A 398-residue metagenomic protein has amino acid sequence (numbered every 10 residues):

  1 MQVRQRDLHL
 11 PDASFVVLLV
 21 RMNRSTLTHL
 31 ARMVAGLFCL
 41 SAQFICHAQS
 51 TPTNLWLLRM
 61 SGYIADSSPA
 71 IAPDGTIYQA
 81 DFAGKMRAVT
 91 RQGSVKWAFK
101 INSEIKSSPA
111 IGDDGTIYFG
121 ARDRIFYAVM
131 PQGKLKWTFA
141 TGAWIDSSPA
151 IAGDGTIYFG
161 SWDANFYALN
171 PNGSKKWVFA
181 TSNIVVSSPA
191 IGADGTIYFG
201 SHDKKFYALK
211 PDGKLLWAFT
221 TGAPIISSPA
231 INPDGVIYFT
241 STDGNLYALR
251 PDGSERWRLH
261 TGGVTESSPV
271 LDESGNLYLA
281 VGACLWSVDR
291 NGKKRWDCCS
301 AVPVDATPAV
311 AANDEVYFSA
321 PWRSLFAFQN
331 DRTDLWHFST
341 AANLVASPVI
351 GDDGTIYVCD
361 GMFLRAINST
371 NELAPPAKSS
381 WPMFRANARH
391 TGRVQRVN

Functional and structural regions predicted by a protein language model:
R6, F44: Cationic, low-complexity basic patches in intrinsically disordered or flexible, solvent-exposed regions
L8-L10: Short hydrophobic targeting helices and cationic amphipathic motifs that mediate membrane/organellar targeting
V16-L18: Short, positively charged and aromatic/hydrophobic N-terminal segments
R21-H29: Positively charged n-region of N-terminal signal peptides that target proteins for export
R32-Q43: Bacterial N-terminal signal peptides
A48-N398: Extracytoplasmic/lumenal domain signature
